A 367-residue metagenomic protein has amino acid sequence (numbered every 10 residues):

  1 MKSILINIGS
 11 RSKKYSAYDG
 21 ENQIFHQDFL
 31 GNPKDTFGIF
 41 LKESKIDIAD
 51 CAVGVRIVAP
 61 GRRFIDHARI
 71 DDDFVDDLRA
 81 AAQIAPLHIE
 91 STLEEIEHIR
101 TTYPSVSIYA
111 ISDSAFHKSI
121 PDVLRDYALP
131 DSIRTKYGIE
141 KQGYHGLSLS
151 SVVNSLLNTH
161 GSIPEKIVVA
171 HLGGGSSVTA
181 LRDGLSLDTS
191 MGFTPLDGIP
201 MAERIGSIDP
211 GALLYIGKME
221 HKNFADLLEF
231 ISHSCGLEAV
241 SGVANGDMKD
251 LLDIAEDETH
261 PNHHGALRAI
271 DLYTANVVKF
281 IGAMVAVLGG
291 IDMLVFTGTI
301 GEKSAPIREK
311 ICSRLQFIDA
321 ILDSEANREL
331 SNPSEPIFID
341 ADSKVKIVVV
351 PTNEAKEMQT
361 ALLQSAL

Functional and structural regions predicted by a protein language model:
M1-Q27, K166-S186: Gly/Thr-rich phosphate-binding beta-strand-loop-beta motif of the actin/hexokinase/Hsp70
G20-A49, R69-H88, P261, P306: N-terminal phosphate-binding loop and adjacent alpha-helix
K45-T92, V106-Y109, A115-Y127: Short beta-strand-loop/turn "lid" adjacent to the catalytic site in phosphate-handling enzymes
S119-M219: Glycine-rich phosphate-binding loop of actin/hexokinase-like ATP-binding domains
S151-S155, T159, D271-G289: Phosphate/ATP-binding catalytic cores across multiple sugar-kinase/actin-like superfamilies, primarily ASKHA
E220-A269: A mobile "lid/hinge" subdomain adjacent to the ATP/sugar-phosphate binding pocket shared across diverse ATP-dependent
D292-R314: Glycine-rich phosphate-binding loops at beta-strand->alpha-helix junctions
P333-L367: Structural signal for terminal/edge beta-strands and the immediately following C-terminal loop/tail that closes
